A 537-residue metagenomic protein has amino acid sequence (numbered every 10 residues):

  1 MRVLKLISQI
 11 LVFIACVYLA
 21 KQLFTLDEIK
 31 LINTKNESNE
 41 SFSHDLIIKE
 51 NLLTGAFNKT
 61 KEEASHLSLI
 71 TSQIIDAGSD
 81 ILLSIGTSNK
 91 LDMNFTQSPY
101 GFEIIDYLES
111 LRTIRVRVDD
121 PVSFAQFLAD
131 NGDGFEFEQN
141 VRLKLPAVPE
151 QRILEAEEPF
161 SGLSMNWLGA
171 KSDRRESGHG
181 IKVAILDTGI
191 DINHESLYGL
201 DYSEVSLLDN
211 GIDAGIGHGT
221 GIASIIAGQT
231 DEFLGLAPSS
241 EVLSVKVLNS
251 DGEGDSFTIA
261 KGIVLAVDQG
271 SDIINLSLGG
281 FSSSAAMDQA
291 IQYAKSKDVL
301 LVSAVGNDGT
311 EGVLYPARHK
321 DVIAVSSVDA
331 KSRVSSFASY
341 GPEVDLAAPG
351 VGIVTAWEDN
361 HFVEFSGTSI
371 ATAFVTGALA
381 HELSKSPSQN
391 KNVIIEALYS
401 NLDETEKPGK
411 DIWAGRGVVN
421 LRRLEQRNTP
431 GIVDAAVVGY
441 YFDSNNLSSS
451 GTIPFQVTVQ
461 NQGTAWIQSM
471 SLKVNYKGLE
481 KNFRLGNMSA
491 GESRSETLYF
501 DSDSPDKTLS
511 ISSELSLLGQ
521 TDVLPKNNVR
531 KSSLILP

Functional and structural regions predicted by a protein language model:
Q22-P149, S271-D272: Inhibitory N-terminal propeptides of secreted protease zymogens
L31, A56, K61-E62, S68-Q73 (+7 more regions): C-terminal subdomain of the subtilisin-like protease fold in secreted/lumenal serine endopeptidases
K59-L67, T71, E103-L111, A129-K182 (+4 more regions): Protease zymogen maturation seam
K171-V183, I190-S203, N210-S256, H319-D321 (+2 more regions): Subtilisin-like serine protease catalytic core
A223-I226, V247-L248, I273, S336 (+1 more regions): Hydrolase catalytic cores
Q229, V247-D321, K331-V334, Y340 (+3 more regions): Substrate-binding/access-modulating region of protease and related hydrolase catalytic domains
L479-P505: Intrinsically disordered, low-complexity Pro/Gly/Ser/Thr-rich segments with frequent PxxP/GP/PP motifs and embedded
S504-P537: Terminal connector regions
